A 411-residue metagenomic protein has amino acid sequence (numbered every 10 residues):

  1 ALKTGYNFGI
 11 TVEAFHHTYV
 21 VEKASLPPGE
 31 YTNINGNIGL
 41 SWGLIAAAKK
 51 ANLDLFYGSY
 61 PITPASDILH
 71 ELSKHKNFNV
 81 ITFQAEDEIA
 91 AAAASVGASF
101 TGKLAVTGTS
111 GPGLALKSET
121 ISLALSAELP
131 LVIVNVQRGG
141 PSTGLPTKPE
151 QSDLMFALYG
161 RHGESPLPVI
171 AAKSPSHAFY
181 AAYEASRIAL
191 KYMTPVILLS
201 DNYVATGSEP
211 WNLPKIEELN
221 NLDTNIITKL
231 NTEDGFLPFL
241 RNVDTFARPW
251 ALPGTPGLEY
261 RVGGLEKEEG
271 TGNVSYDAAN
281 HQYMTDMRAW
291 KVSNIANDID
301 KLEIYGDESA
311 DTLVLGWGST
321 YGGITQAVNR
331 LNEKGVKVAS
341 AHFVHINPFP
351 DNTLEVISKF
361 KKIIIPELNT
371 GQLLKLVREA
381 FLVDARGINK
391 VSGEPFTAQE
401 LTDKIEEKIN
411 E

Functional and structural regions predicted by a protein language model:
A1-G160, S165-L167, A171-A172, A385-G387 (+2 more regions): Thiamine diphosphate
F8, Y60, E71, F100 (+5 more regions): Broad hydrophobic/π-residue packing in well-ordered secondary structure
V12-G29, N33-G43, A47-A51, S186-E411: Flexible, low-complexity linker and terminal segments
P64-I68, A90-A93, L114-K117, G139-T143 (+6 more regions): Flexible loop/turn segments at secondary-structure boundaries
E164-R187: Active-site/ligand-binding-proximal alpha/beta "capping" segment
